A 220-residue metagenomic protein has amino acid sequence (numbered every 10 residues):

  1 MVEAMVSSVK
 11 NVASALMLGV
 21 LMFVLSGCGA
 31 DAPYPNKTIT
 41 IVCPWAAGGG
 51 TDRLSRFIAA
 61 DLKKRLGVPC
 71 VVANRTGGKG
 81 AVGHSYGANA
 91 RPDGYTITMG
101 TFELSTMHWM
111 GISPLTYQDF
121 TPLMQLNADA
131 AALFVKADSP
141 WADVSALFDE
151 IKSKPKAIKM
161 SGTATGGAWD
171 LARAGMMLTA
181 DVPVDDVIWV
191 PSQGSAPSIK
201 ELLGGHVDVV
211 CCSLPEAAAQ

Functional and structural regions predicted by a protein language model:
M1-N36: Short, low-complexity disordered leader/linker segments with a strong preference for bacterial N-terminal type II
A4-M5, L21, L25, A46 (+4 more regions): Generic secretory/membrane-interface signal
K10-N11, M17, K37, K63-K64 (+4 more regions): Context-gated lysine
G29-D119, D181-C211, E216-Q220: N-terminal (or domain-start) structured segment
N89-Y95, W109-P197, E201-G204: Hinge/capping helix and adjacent helix->loop/strand transition within the periplasmic-binding protein
